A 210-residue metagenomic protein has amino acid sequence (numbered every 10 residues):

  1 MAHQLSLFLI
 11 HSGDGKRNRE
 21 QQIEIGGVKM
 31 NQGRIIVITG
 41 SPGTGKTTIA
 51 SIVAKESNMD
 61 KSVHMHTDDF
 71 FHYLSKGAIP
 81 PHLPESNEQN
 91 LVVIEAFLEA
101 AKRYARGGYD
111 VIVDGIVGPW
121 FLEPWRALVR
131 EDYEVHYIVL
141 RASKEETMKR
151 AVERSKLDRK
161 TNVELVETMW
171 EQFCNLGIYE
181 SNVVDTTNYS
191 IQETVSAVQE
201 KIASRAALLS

Functional and structural regions predicted by a protein language model:
N31-I35, Y109: Pre-Walker A (Motif I) flank of P-loop NTPase domains
I38: Hydrophobic anchor at the beta1->P-loop junction of P-loop NTPases
P42: The conserved Walker
T47: Walker A/P-loop
S51-A96: Conserved substrate/cofactor phosphate-moiety recognition/catalytic segment in nucleotide-dependent phosphotransferases
Q89-E131: Glycine-rich phosphate-binding loop used to anchor ATP phosphates in small-molecule kinases, encompassing both
E131-R150: Conserved phosphate-donor/acceptor-positioning beta-strand/loop module used by diverse small-molecule
E153-A197, L209: Small-molecule kinase domains that catalyze NTP-dependent phosphoryl transfer to phosphate-bearing small molecules
